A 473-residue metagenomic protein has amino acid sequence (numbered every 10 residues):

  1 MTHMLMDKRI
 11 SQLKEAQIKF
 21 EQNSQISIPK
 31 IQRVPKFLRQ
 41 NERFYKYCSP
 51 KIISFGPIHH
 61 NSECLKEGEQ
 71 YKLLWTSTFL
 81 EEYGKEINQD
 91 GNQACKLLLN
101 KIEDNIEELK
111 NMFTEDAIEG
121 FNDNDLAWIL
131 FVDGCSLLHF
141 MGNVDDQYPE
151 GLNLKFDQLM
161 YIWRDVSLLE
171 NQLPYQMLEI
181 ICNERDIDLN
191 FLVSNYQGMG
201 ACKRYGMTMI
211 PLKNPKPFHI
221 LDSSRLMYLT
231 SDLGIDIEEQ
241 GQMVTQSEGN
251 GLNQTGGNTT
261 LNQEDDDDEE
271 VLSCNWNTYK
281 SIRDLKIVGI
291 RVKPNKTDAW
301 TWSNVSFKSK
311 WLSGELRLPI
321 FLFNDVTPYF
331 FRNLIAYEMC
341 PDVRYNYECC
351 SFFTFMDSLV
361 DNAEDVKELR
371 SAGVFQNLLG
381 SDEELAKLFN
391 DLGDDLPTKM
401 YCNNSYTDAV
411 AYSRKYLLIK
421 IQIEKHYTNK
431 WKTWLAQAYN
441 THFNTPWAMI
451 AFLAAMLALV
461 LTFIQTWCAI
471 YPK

Functional and structural regions predicted by a protein language model:
M1-F443, I470: Acidic, Ser/Thr- and Pro/Gly-rich low-complexity regulatory segments
T433-K473: C-terminal single-pass transmembrane alpha-helix
